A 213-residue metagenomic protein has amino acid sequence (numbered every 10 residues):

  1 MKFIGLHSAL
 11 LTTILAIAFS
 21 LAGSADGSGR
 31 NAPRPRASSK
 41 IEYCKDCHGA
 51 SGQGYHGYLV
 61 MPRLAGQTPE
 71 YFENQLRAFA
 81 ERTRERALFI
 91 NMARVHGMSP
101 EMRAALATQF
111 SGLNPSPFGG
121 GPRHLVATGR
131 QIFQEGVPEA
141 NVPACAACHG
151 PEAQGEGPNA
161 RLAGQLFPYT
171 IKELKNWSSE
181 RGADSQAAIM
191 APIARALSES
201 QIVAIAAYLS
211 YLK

Functional and structural regions predicted by a protein language model:
M1-L11: Bacterial N-terminal signal peptides that target proteins for export
A9-S20: Bacterial N-terminal signal peptides
G23-I41, Q53-V60, S111-P138: Electrostatic cytochrome c docking/interface patches
A32-R82, R86: The feature marks the first
E42-A50, L106, V142-E152, I205: The canonical Cys-X-X-Cys-His
H56-R63, A78-G121, E156-R161, E180-K213: Axial heme c-ligation environment in periplasmic c-type cytochrome domains
G66-P69, Q75, A160, Q165-L166 (+1 more regions): Extracellular/lumenal glycan-associated surfaces
P117-Q165: Surface-exposed interaction/gating patches
